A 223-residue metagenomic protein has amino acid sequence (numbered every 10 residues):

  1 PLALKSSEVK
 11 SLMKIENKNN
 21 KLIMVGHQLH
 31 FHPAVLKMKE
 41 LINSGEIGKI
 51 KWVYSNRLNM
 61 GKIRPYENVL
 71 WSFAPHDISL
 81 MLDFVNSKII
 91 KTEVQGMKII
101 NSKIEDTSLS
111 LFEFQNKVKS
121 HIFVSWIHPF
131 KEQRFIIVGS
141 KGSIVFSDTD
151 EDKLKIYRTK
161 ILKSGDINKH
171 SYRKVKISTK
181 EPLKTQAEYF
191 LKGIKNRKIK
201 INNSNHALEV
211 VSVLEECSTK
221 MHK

Functional and structural regions predicted by a protein language model:
L2, H27-L29, N56-N59, K98 (+4 more regions): Short, flexible active-site-adjacent loop segments at beta-strand->alpha-helix junctions, enriched in small/polar
L2-K62: A contiguous active-site-proximal alpha/beta segment in oxidoreductase catalytic domains
L4, K10-M13, K18, Q115 (+1 more regions): C-terminal helix-rich "cap/oligomerization" subdomain common to oxidoreductases
S11, K37, L41, S79-D83 (+2 more regions): Alpha-helical scaffold segments in soluble metabolic enzymes
G26-P33, N59-K91, E105-D106, H206-A207: Mid-domain beta-loop-alpha active-site segment that forms a flexible, acidic cofactor/metal-binding surface
Y66-W71, Y172-E181: A short glycine-threonine-serine/GTX helix/turn-capping micro-motif
P75-K153, K180-K198: Contiguous beta-strand/loop segments that form the cofactor/metal-binding neighborhood of enzyme cores
F135, E151-D166: Short polybasic amphipathic segments
